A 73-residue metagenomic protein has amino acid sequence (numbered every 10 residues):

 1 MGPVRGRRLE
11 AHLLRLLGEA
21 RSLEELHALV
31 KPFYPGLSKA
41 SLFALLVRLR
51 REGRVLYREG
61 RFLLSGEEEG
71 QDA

Functional and structural regions predicted by a protein language model:
M1-L16, L37-S41, G60-L63, E67-A73: Short alpha-helical segments that sit at the start of domains
L16-E25: Short capping segments at the starts of secondary-structure elements
A28-K39: Short helix-coil junctions and helix-kink-helix linkers
F43-V47: Short, hydrophobic-biased segments on the C-terminal half of alpha helices that form "recognition helices"
R50-G60: A short, conserved structural fragment
